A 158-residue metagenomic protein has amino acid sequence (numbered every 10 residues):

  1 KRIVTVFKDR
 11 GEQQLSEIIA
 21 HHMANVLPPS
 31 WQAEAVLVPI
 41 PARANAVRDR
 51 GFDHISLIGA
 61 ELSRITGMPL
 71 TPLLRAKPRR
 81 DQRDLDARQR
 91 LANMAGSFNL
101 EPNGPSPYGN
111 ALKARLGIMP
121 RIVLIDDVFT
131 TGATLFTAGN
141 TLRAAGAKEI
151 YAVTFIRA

Functional and structural regions predicted by a protein language model:
K1-R64, R83: Extended interfacial segments that mediate partner engagement and assembly in macromolecular machines
A33, P69-A158: PRPP/pyrophosphate-binding module of the type I phosphoribosyltransferase fold
